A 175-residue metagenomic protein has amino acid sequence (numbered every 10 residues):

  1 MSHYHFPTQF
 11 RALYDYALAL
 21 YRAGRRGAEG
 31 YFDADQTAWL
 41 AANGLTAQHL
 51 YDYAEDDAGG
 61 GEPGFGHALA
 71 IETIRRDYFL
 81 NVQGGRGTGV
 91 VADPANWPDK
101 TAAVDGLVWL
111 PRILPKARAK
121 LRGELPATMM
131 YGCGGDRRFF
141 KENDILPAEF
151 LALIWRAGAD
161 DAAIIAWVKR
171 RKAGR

Functional and structural regions predicted by a protein language model:
M1-P126, V168: Polar/charged low-complexity regulatory segments
L45-T46, L146, G174: Short coil/loop linkers at secondary-structure junctions
D56-G61, A157-A162, G174: A short structural micro-motif
L125-V168: Amphipathic alpha-helical packing elements
K169-R175: Short, intrinsically disordered, low-complexity segments enriched in Ser/Thr and Pro
